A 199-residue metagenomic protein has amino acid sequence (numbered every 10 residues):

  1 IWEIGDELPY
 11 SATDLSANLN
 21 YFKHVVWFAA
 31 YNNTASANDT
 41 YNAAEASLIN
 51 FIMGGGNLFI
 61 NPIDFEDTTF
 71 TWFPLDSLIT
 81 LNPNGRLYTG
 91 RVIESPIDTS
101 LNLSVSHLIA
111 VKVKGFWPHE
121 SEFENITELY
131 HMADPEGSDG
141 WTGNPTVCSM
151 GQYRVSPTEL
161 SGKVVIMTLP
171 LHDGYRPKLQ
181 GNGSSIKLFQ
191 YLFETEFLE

Functional and structural regions predicted by a protein language model:
I1-A17, Y21, N32-A43, S77 (+3 more regions): Surface-exposed intrinsically disordered loops and tails
I1-Y31, P157-L160, D173-P177, Q190 (+2 more regions): Aromatic-Pro/Gly-enriched surface loop or interdomain linker that acts as a lid/target-recognition segment
E3, H24-A29, N57-P62, E128-Y130 (+1 more regions): Structural recognition of the beta-strand scaffold that forms the well-ordered cores of secreted hydrolase catalytic
S16-A17, N50-F51, W117-E122, G151-T158: A general structural signal for short secondary-structure junctions and capping/turn motifs
Y31-A133, S184, L188: A glycine-rich, often tryptophan-bearing local segment used as a flexible ligand/cofactor-contacting loop or short
N125, E136-E199: Extracellular ligand-binding/catalytic regions of CAZymes and related secreted enzymes and adhesion modules
